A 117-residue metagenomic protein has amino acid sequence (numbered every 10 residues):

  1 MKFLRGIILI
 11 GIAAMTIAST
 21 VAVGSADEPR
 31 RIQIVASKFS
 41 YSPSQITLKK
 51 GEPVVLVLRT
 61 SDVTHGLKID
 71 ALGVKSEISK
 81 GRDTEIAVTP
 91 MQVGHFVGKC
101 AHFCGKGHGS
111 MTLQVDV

Functional and structural regions predicted by a protein language model:
M1-F3: N-terminal secretory signal peptides that target proteins for export/translocation
I7-S19: Bacterial N-terminal signal peptides
G24-S42: Short N-terminal segments immediately surrounding and downstream of signal-peptide cleavage
E28-R31, S44-V63, R82-Q92, F96: Beta-strand cores of secreted/periplasmic/IMS beta-sandwich domains, seen most often in copper-related folds
A36-K38, E52, R59-D62, A71-G73 (+3 more regions): A mature extracytoplasmic/lumenal domain signature
A36-Q45, I69-G73, G81-I86, G98-K99: N-terminal post-signal-peptidase region of extra-cytosolic proteins
V63-H65, L113: Short beta-strand/loop motifs in extracellular/secreted proteins, especially within beta-sandwich accessory domains
I78-V117: Extracellular/periplasmic metallocenter environments
